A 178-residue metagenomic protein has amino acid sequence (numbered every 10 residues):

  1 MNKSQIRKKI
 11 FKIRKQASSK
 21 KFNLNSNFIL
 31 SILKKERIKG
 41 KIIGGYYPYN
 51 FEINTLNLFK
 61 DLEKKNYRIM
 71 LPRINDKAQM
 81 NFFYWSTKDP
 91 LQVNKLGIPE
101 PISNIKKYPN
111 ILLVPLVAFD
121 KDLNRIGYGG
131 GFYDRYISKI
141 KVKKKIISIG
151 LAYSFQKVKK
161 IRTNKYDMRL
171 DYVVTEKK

Functional and structural regions predicted by a protein language model:
M1-E100, K107: N-terminal active-site beta-alpha-beta segment that forms phosphate/nucleotide-binding and substrate-recognition loops
M1-Q5, K12, K107-L112, K121-N124 (+1 more regions): Surface-exposed, charge/polar-rich loops and edge strands
I10, G45, I69, L113 (+2 more regions): A residue-level signal for conserved active-site and pocket-lining positions in enzyme catalytic cores
Y47, L116, K177: Glycine-rich, N-terminal phosphate-binding loop of Rossmann-like dinucleotide-binding domains
Y49-F51, V117-K121: Short glycine-rich anion-binding loops that position phosphate/pyrophosphate groups of nucleotides and phosphorylated
E52-T55, Y133, V158: Short, well-ordered alpha-helical microsegments
K60, Y128-D134: Charged helix-capping and loop-helix junction motifs
R73, S86, I102, A152 (+1 more regions): Residues at the C-termini of beta-strands that transition into short coil/loop
